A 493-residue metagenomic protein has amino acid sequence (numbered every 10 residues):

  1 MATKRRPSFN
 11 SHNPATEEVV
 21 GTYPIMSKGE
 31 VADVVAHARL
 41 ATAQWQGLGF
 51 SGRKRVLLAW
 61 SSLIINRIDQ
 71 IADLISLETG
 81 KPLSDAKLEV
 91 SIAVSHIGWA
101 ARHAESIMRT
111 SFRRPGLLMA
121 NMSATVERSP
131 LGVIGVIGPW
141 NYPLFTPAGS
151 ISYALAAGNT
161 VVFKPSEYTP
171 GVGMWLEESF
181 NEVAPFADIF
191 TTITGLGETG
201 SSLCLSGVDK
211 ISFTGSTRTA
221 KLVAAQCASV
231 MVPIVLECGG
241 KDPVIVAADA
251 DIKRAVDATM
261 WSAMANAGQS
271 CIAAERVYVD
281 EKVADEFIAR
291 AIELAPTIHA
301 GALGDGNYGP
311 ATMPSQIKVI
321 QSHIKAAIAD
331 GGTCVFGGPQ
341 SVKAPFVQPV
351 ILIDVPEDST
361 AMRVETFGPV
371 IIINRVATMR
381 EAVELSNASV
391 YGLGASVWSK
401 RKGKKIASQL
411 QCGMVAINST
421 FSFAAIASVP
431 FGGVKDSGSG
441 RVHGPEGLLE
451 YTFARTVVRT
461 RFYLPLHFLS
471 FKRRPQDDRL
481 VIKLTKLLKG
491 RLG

Functional and structural regions predicted by a protein language model:
M1-M122: N-terminal Rossmann-like NAD(P)+-binding subdomain of aldehyde/semialdehyde dehydrogenases
R6-F9, A274, L393: Short loop/turn microsegments at loop-to-beta-strand junctions
N10, P24, Q46, T79 (+4 more regions): A structural signal for short, well-ordered beta-strand elements
N13-T22, I245, I324, F346-G493: Conserved C-terminal structural/oligomerization subdomain of aldehyde/semialdehyde dehydrogenase
E17, A38, R53, I75 (+10 more regions): Residue-level signal for inorganic ion chemistry
V20, R218-P356, R380, I417 (+2 more regions): ALDH superfamily catalytic-core signature
T42, Q46, S61-I68, A72 (+16 more regions): Structural signal for hydrophobic packing residues in well-ordered secondary-structure cores of soluble enzyme domains
R113-R254, V376, L492: Rossmann-like NAD(P) dinucleotide-binding subdomain of oxidoreductase/dehydrogenase enzymes
